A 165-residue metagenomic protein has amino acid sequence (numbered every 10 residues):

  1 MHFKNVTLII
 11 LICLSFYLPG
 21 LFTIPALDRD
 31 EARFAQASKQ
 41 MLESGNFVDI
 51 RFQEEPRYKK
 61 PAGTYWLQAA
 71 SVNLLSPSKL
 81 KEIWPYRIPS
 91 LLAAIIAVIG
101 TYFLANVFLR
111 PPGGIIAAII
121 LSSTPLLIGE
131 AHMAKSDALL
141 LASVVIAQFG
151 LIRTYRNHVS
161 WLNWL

Functional and structural regions predicted by a protein language model:
M1-L165: Membrane-integral, polyisoprenol-dependent glycosyltransferases of the GT-C/oligosaccharyltransferase superfamily
